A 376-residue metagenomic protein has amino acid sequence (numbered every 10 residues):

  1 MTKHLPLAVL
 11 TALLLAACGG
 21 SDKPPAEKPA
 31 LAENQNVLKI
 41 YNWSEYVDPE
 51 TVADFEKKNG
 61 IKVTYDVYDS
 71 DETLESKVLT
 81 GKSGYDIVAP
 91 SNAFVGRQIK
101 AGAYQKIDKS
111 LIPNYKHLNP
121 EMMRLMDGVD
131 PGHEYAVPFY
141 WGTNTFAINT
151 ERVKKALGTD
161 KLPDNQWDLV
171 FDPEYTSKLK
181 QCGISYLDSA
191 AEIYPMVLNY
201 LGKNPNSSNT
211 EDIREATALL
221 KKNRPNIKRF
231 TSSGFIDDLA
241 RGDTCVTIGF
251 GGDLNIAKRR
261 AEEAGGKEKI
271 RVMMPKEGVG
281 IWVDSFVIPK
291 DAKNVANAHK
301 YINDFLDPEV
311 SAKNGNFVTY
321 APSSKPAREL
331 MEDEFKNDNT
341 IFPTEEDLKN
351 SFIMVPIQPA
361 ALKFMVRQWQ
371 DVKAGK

Functional and structural regions predicted by a protein language model:
C18-G20, P24-Q98: Early extracytoplasmic/lumenal segment of secretory-pathway proteins
P24-A32, G96-W141, P163, D168-F171: Hinge/lid segment of periplasmic solute-binding proteins
A93-Y104, M123, D130-K161, A190-L201 (+1 more regions): Periplasmic solute-binding protein
I99-I107, D130-H133, N226, A257-M274 (+1 more regions): Ligand-binding "clamshell"
Q105-K116, D168, A264-G280, P289-A292: Short beta-strand->loop
S185-V197, L201-M273: Ligand-binding pocket segment of bilobal, Venus flytrap-like solute-binding proteins
D237, E345-K376: Conserved C-terminal helix/tail region of periplasmic/extracytoplasmic solute-binding proteins
D284, P289-K349: Mature extracytoplasmic/periplasmic domains
